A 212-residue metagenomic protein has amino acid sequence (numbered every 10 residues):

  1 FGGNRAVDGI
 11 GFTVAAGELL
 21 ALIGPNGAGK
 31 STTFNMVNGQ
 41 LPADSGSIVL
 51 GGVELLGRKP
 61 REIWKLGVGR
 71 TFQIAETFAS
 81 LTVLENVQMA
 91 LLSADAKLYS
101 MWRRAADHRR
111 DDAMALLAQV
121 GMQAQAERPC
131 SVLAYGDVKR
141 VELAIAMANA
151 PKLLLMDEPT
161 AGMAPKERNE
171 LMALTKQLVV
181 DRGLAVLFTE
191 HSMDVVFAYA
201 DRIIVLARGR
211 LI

Functional and structural regions predicted by a protein language model:
F1-I212: Glycine-rich phosphate-binding loops of nucleotide-dependent enzymes
